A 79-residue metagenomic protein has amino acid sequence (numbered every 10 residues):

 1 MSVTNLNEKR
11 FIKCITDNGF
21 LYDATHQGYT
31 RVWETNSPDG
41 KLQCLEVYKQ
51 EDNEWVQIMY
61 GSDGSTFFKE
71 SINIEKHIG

Functional and structural regions predicted by a protein language model:
L21-I74: Acidic, low-complexity, intrinsically disordered interaction modules
I78-G79: Short acidic DE-rich linear segments
